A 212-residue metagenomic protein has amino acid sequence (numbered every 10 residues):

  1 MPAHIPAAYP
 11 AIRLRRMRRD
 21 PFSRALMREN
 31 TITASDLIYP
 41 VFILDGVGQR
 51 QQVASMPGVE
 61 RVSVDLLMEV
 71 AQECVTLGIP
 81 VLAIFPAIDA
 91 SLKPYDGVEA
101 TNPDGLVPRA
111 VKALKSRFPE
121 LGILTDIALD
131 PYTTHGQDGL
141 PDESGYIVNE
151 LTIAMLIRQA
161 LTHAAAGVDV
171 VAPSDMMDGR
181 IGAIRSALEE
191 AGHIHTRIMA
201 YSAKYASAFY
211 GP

Functional and structural regions predicted by a protein language model:
P2-I12, D20, I32-I38, L44-P212: Alpha/beta enzyme core
R16: Short, Gly/Pro- and small/polar-rich lid/capping loops
